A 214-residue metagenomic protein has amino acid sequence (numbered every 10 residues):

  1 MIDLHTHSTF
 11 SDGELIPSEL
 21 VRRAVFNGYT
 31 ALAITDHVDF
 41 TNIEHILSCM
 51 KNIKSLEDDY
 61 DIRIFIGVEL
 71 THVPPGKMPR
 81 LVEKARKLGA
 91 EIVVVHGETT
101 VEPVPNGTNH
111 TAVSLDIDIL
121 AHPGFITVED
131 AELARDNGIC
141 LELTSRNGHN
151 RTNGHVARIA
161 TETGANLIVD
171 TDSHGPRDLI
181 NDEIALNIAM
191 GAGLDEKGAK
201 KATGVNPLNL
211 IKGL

Functional and structural regions predicted by a protein language model:
M1-S11, H37, P123: Histidine-centered catalytic micro-motifs
H7, V38-D39, E69-T71, E98 (+2 more regions): Catalytic metal-binding/acid-base residues of hydrolase active sites
T9-L47: Metal-associated gating/positioning segment near the N- to mid-region
L20-A24, A85, A112, A134 (+2 more regions): Generic structural signal for hydrophobic
H37, A165-L179: Short acidic/histidine-rich active-site segments
I43-L143, T152-G154, K212: Extended substrate/RNA-proximal surfaces in nucleic-acid metabolism proteins
N187-L214: Mid-to-C-terminal alpha-helical segments outside catalytic/metal-binding sites
